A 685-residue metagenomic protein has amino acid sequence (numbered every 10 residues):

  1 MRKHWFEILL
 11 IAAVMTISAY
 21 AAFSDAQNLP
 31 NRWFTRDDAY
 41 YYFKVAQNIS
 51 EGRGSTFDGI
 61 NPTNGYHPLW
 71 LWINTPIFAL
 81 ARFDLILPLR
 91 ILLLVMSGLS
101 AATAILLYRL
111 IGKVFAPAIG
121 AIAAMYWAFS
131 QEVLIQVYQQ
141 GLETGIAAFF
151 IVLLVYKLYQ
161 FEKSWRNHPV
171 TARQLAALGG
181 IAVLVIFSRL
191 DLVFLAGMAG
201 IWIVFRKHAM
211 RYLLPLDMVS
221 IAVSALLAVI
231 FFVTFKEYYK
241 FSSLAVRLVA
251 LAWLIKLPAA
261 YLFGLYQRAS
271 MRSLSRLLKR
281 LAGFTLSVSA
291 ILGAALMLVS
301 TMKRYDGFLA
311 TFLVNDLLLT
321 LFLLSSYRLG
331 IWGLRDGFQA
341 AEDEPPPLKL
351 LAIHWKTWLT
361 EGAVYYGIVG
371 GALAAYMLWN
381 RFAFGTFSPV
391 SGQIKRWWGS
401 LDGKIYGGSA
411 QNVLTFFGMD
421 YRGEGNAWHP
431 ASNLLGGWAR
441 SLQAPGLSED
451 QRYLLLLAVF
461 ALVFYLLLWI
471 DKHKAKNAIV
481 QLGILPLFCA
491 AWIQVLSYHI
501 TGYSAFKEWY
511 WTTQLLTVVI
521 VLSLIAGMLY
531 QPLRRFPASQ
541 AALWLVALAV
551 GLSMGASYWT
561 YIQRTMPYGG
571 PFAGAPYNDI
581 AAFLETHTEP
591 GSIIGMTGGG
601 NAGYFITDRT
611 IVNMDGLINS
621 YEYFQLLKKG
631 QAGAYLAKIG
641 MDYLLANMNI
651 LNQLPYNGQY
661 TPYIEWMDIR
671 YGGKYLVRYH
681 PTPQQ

Functional and structural regions predicted by a protein language model:
E7-I11, A118-A121, A172-L175, Y366-G370 (+6 more regions): Signature aromatic-anchored transmembrane alpha helix within multi-pass, membrane-resident enzymes that catalyze glycan
D25-R32, V546-G603, T610, M614-N649 (+1 more regions): Membrane-embedded, lumen/periplasm-facing catalytic core of multi-pass transferases that use lipid-linked donors
K44-V45, E51-Y66, A209-R211, M218 (+4 more regions): Membrane-lumen/periplasm interface segments of multi-pass, membrane-embedded glycan/lipid transferases
I91, A104-Q131, A148-F149, H168-R173 (+1 more regions): Transmembrane-helix signature of polytopic, membrane-embedded enzymes that assemble or transfer cell-envelope glycans
L107, G200, H354, N433-F488 (+2 more regions): Hydrophobic, aromatic-rich transmembrane alpha-helices and their immediate juxtamembrane boundary segments
A123-M125, V152, P169-R189, A196-I201 (+2 more regions): Membrane-interface alpha helices of multi-pass inner-membrane proteins
F194, L277-R280, F284, V314-L319 (+3 more regions): Hydrophobic/aromatic-rich transmembrane helices and adjacent perimembrane loops
K207-P347: Signature of alpha-helical transmembrane segments in polytopic membrane proteins
